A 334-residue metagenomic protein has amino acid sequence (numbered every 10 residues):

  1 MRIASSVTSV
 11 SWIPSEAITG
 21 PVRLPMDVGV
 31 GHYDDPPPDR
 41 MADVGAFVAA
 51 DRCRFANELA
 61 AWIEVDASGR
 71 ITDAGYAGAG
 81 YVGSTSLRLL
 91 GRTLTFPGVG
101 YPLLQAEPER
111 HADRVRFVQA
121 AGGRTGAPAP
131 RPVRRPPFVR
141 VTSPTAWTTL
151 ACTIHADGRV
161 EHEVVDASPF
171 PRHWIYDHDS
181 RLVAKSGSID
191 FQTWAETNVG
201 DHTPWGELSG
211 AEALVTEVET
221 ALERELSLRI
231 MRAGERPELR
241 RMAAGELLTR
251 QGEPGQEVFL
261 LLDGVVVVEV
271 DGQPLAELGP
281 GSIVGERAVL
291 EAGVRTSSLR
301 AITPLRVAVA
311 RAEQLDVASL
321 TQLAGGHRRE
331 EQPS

Functional and structural regions predicted by a protein language model:
M1-D66, G80-D157, P204-T216: Solvent-exposed helix/loop surface patches that form functional interfaces
S168-F170, G234-R236, G252-G255, D271-G272: Short, small/polar residue-rich loop motifs at catalytic or cofactor-binding pockets
H178, A243, L262, G279 (+1 more regions): A cytosolic small-molecule/anion-sensing beta-strand core signal
K185-G187: Beta-strand-dense domains in secreted/periplasmic systems and polymorphic toxin scaffolds
N198-R250, A288-V289, E313-S334: Cyclic nucleotide-binding regulatory module and flanking cytosolic helices
G245, P254-Q273, P280-I283: Glycine- and acidic-residue-biased ligand/ion/polar-headgroup-sensing regions
P274-E331: Cyclic-nucleotide recognition modules
